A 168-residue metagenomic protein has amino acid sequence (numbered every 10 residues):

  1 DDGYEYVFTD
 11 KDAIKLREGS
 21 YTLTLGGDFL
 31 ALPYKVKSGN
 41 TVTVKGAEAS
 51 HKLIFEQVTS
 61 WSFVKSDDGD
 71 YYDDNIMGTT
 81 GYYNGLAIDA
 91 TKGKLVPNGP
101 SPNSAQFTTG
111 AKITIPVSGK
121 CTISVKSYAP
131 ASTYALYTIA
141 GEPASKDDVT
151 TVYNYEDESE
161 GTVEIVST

Functional and structural regions predicted by a protein language model:
D2-V7, L32, G141-D148: Surface-exposed loop/edge segments in extracytoplasmic proteins
Y4-S20, T24-W61, K65-G69, D157-S159: Structured interaction patches on ligand/partner-binding surfaces of diverse proteins
K11, K92-T122, P130-T133, T150-Y153 (+1 more regions): Short beta-strands within extracellular/lumenal beta-sheet-rich domains
Y21, I123-V125: Extracellular/surface recognition and adhesion modules
G26-D28, E56-V58, K126-P130, V166-S167: Short, flexible beta-strand-to-coil junctions
E56-G110: Glycan-recognition and processing domains
A131-P143: Short, surface-exposed beta-strand/strand-loop-strand elements in extracellular ectodomains
G141-T168: Extracellular carbohydrate recognition and processing domains and analogous Trp-centered ligand-binding platforms
